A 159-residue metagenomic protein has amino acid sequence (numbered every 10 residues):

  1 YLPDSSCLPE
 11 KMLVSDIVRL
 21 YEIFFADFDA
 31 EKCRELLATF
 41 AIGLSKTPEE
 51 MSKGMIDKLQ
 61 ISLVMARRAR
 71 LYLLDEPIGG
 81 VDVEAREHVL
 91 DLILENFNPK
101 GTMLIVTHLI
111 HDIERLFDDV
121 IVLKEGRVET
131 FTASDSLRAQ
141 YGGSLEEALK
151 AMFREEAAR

Functional and structural regions predicted by a protein language model:
P3-L59: ABC-family P-loop ATPase nucleotide-binding domains
Y72-E76, V81: Catalytic Walker B motif of ABC-type/P-loop ATPase nucleotide-binding domains
R86-P99: Helical segment within the ABC ATPase nucleotide-binding domain
G101-L109: Conserved H-loop
I113-R115: A short, surface-exposed alpha-helical micro-motif characterized by mixed small hydrophobic and charged/polar residues
F131-T132: ABC ATPase "signature
